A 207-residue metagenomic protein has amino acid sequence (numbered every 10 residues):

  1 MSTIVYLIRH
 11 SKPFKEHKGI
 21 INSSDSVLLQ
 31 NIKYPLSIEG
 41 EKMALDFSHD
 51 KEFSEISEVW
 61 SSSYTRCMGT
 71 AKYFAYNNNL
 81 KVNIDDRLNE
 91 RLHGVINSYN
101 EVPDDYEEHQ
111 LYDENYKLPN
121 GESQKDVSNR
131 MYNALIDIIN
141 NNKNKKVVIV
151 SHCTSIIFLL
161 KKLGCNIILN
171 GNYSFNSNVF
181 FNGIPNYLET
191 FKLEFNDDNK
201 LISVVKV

Functional and structural regions predicted by a protein language model:
M1-I4, L80-I84, E90-V102, K161-V207: Acidic, low-complexity terminal tails and accessory targeting/binding regions of phosphate-metabolizing enzymes
S2-V82: Active-site-proximal alpha-helix that buttresses catalytic centers in soluble enzyme cores
V5, K143-C153: Generic beta-sheet signal
E16-S26, N97-E108, C165: Short, flexible, mixed-charge acidic loops at enzyme active sites
Q30-P35, Y76-Y132, F181-P185: Phosphate-handling substructures
E52-E55, I138-K146: Glycine-rich phosphate-binding loop signature in dinucleotide/nucleotide-binding domains
S61-S62, N129, V150-S151: Short beta-strand scaffold positions
A134, I138, I149-T154: His/acidic metal-ligating clusters that form di-metal
